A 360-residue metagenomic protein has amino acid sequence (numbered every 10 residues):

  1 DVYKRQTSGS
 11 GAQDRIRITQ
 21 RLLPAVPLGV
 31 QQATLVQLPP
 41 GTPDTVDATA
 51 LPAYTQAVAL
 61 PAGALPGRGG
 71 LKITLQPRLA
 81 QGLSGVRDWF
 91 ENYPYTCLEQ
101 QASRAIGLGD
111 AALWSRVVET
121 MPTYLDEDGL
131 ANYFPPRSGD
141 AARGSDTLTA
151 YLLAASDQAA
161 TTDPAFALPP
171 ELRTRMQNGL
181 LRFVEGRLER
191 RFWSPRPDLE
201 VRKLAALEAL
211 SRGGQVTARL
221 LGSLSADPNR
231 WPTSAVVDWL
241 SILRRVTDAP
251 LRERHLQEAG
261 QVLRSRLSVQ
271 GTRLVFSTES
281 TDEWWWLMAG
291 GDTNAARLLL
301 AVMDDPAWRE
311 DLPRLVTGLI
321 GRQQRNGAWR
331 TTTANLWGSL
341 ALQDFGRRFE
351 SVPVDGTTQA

Functional and structural regions predicted by a protein language model:
D1-P197, K203-E208, A218-G222, W285-L287: Extended, solvent-exposed functional surface patches
D1-T7, G11-D14, P52-A53, A59-G63 (+2 more regions): Long, domain-scale non-catalytic interaction/scaffolding regions in large secretory-pathway and trafficking proteins
